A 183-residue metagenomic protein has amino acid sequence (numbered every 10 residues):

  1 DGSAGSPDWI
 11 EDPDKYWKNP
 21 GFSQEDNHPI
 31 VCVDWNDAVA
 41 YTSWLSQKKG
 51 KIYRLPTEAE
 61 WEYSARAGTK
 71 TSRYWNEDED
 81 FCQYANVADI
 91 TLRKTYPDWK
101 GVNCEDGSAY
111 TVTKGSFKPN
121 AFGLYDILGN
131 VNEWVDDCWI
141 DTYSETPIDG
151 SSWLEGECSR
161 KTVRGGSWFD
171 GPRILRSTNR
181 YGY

Functional and structural regions predicted by a protein language model:
G2-R180: Functional-site microenvironments in short loops/helix caps that host divalent-cation chemistry
